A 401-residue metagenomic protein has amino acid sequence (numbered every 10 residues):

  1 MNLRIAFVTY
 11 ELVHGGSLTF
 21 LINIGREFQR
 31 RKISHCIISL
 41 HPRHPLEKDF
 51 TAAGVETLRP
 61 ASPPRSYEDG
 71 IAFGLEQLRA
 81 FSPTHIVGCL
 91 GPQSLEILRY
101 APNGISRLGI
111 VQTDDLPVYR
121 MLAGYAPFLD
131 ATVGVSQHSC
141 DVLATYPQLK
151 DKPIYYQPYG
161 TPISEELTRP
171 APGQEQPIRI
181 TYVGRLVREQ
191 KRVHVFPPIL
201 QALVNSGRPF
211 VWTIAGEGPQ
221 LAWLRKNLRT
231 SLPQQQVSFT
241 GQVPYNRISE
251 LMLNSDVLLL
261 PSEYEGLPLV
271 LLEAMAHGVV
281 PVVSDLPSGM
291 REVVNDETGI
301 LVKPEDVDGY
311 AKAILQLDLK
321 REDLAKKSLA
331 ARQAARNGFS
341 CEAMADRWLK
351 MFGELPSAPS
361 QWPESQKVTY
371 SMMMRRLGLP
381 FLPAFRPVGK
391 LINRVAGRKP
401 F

Functional and structural regions predicted by a protein language model:
A6-V8, P172-K191, P197-L200: Conserved donor-binding/catalytic core segment of Leloir-type glycosyltransferases
L18-N23, V187-A202, P219-R225, D308: A conserved mid-protein helix/loop that constitutes part of the nucleotide-sugar donor-binding site
G88-S94: Short His-centered aromatic/hydrophobic patch
D130-T145, L149-E166: Donor nucleotide-sugar binding/catalytic pocket of nucleotide-sugar-dependent glycosyltransferases
Q242-V243, E250-S255: Short alpha-helical donor nucleotide-sugar binding micro-motif in glycosyltransferases
E263: Aromatic "clamp/platform" in nucleotide-sugar-dependent glycosyltransferases that forms part of the donor/acceptor
V280-S284: Short hydrophobic beta-strand element within catalytic cores of glycosyltransferases and related nucleotide-activated
N295-D296, I300-V307, Q316-R321: Conserved acidic donor-binding segment of nucleotide-sugar-dependent glycosyltransferases
